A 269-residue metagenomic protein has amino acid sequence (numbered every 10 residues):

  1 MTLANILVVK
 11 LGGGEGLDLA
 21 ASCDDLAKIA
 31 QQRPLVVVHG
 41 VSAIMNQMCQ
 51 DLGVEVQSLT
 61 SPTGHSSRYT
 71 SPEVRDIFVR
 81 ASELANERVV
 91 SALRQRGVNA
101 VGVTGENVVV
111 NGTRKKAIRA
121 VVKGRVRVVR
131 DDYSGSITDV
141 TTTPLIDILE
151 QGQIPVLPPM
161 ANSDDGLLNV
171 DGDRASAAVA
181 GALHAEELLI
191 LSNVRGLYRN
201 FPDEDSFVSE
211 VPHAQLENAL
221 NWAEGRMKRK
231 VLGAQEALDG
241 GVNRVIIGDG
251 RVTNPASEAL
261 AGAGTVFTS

Functional and structural regions predicted by a protein language model:
M1-S269: C-terminal catalytic "cap/lid" subdomain
